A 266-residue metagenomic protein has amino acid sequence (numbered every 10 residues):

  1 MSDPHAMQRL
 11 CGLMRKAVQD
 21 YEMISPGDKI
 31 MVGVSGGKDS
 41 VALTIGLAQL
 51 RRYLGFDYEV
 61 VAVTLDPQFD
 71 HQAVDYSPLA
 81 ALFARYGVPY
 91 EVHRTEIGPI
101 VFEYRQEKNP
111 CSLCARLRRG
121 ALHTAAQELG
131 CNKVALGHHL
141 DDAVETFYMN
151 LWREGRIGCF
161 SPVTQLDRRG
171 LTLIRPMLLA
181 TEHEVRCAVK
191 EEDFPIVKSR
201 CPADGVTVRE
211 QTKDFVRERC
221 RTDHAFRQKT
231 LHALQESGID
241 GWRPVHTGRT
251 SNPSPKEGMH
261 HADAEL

Functional and structural regions predicted by a protein language model:
M1-F147, R153, H183-E191, M259: ATP-dependent adenylation/nucleotidyltransferase module used to activate substrates
P4, Q8, V41, R116 (+6 more regions): Electropositive phosphate-/nucleotide-binding environments in soluble metabolic enzymes
E22, P26, R156, F160 (+3 more regions): Residue-level signal for secondary-structure boundary elements
V60, K133-V134, D141-E218: Catalytic subdomain that performs nucleotidyl-dependent activation
P67-F69, I97-P99, T164-D167, A180 (+2 more regions): Residue-level detector of flexible, active-site-proximal loop/helix-junction positions within diverse enzyme catalytic
E107-C111, L136-H138, L179-H183, R221-A225 (+1 more regions): A general structural signal for short secondary-structure boundary/capping elements
A115-A126, V163-R169, V216, C220-E236: Short, basic, helix/turn surface patches
F194-L266: The feature marks non-catalytic terminal segments
